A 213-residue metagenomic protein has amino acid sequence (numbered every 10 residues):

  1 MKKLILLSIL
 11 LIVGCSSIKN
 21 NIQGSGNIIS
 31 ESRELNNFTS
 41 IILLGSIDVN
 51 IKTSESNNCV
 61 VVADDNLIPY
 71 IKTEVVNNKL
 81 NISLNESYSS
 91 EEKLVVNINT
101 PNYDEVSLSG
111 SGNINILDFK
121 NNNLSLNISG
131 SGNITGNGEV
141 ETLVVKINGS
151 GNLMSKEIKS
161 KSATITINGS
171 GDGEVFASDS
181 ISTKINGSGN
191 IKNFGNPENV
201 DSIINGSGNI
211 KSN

Functional and structural regions predicted by a protein language model:
L4-I68, K79-N97, K211: Short acidic/polar N-terminal linker immediately downstream of export determinants
E31-S32, F38-I51, K93-I98, N102-N213: Extended, compositionally simple hydrophobic/Ser/Thr-rich segments that build repetitive fibrous architectures
